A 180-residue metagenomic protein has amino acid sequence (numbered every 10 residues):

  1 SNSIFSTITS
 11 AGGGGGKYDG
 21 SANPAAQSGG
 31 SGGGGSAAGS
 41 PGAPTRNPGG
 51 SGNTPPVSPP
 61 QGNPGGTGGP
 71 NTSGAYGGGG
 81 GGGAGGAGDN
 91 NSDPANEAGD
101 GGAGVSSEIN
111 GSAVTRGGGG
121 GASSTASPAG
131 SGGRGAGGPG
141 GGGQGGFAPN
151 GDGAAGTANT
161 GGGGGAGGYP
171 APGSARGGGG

Functional and structural regions predicted by a protein language model:
S1-G180: Low-complexity, glycine/proline-biased repetitive segments and flexible coils/loops
